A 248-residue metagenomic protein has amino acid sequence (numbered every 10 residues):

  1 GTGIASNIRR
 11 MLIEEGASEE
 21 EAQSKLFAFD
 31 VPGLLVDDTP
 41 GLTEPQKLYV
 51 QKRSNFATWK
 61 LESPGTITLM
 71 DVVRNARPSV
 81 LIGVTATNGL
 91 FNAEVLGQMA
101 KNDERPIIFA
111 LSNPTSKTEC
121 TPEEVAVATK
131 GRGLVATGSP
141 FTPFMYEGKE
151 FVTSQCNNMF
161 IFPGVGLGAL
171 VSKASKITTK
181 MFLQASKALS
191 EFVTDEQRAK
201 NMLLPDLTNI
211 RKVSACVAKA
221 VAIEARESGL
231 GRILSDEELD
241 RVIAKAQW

Functional and structural regions predicted by a protein language model:
G1-T2, L34-D37, G83, N88-N92 (+3 more regions): Flexible loop/turn segments at secondary-structure boundaries
G1-V80, R232: Glycine-rich phosphate/diphosphate-binding loop of Rossmann-like nucleotide-binding domains
G3, F29, G83-T85, N102 (+3 more regions): Generic beta-strand/beta-sheet core signal
A17, Q23, K60, P64 (+7 more regions): Alpha-helix capping and helix-loop boundary segments enriched in small/acidic/polar residues
P64-G131, K173: Long hydrophobic segments that form regular secondary structure
P106, A110-D236, V242: Adenosine-phosphate binding glycine-rich loop
Q247: Active-site loops and adjacent core secondary-structure elements that bind or stabilize anionic groups
